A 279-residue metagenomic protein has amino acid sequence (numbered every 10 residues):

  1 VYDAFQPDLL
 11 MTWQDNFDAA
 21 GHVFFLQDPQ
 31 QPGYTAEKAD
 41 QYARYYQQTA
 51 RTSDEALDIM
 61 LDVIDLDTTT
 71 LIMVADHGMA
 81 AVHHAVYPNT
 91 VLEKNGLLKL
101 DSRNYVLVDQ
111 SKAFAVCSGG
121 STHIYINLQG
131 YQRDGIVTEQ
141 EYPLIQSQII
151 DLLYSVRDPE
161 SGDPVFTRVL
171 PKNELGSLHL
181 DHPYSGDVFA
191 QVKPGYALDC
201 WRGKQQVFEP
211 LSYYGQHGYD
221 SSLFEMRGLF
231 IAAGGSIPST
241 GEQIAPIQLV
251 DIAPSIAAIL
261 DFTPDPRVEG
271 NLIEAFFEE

Functional and structural regions predicted by a protein language model:
V1-E55, Q129-Y131, E139: Active-site His/acidic residue clusters
V1-F5, D18-A19, I124-I126, I252 (+1 more regions): Active-site-proximal alpha/beta segments of enzymes that process anionic O-linked groups
Y2, T70-I72, I256, L260-D261: Short, hydrophobic alpha-helical segments
L9-W13, I72, I231: Structural motif
R44-Q47, E55-Q206: Secreted, luminal/periplasmic, and some membrane-associated catalytic domains that remodel anionic oxygen-ester
A50, Y142, Q146, A245-L249: Solvent-exposed, acidic/flexible segments
L92-V137, Y213-L260: Substrate-binding rim/cap in mid-to-C-terminal beta-strand-loop elements of soluble/periplasmic
F262-E279: C-terminal beta-strand edge segments of enzyme domains
